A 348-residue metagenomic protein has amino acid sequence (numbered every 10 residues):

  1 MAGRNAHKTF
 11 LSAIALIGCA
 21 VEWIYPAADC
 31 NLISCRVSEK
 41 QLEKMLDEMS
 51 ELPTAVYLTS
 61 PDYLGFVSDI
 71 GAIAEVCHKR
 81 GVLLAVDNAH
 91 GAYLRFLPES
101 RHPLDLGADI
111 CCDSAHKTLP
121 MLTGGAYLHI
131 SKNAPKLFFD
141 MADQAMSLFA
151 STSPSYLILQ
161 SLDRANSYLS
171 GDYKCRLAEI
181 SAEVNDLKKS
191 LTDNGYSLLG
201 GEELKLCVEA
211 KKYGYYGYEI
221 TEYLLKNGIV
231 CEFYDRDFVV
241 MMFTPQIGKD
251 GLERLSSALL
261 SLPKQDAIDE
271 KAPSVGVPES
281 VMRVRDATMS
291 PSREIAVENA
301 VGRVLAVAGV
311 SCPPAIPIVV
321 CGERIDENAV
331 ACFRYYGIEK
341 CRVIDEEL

Functional and structural regions predicted by a protein language model:
M1-S197: Conserved PLP-enzyme active-site core in the AAT-like
A28-N31, K44, F238, E327 (+2 more regions): A broad, structure-centric signal for solvent-exposed, well-ordered loop/edge residues that line or flank functional
Y63, K117-T118, N133-P135, K211-Y213 (+4 more regions): Short, glycine-/Ser/Thr-/acidic-enriched flexible segments
V86-H90, S153, G228, A331 (+1 more regions): Repeat-unit-sized solenoid/scaffold elements
G124, P154, P314-A315, R324 (+2 more regions): Short capping/connector residues at structural and topological boundaries
L128-I130, V208, F243, V343: Hydrophobic side chains in beta-strands
T192-C321, N328-I338: Conserved C-terminal alpha-helix-loop-beta "cap" of PLP-dependent enzymes that closes/shapes the active-site mouth
C341-L348: Charge-dense polyanion-binding interfaces
